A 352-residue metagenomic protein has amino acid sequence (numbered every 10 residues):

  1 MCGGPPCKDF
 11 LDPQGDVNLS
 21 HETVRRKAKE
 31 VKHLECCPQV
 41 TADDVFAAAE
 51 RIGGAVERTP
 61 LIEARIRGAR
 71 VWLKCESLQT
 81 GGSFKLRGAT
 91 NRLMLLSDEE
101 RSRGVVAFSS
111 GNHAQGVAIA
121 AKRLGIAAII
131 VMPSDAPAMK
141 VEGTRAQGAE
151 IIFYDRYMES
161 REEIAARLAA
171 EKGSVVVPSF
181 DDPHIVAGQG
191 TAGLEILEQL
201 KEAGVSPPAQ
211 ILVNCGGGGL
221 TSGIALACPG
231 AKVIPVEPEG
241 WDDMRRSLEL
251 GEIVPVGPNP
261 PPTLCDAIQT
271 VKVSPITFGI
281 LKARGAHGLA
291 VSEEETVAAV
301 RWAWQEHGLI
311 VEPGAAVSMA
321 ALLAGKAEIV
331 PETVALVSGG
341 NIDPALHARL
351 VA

Functional and structural regions predicted by a protein language model:
M1-A28, T144: Conserved active-site and SAM-binding loop architecture of S-adenosyl-L-methionine-dependent nucleic-acid
V31-A352: PLP-dependent amino-acid enzyme catalytic core
